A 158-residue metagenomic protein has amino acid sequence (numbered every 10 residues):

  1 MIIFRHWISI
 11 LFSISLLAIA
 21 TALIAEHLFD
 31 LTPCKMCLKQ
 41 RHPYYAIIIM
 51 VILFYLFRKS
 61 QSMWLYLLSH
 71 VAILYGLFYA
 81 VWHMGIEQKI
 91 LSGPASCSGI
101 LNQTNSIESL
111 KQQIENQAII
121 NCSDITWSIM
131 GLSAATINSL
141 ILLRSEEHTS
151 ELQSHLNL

Functional and structural regions predicted by a protein language model:
I2-S13, L53, F57-L77, S150: Interfacial segments of alpha-helical transmembrane regions
S13-S15, I19-T32, F54, E87: Immediate flanking context of iron-sulfur cluster ligation sites
I14-T21, I47-M50, A72-W82, R144-S145: Membrane-embedded alpha-helical transmembrane segments of multi-pass integral membrane proteins
T21-E26, Y75-I90, E108: C-terminal TM-helix exit segments that contain a strictly Trp-centered aromatic cap at the helix terminus
L31-H42, A95-S98: Non-cytosolic membrane-interface motifs at loop->transmembrane helix junctions
M36-A46, L110, I129-L143: Membrane-interface loop-to-helix entry segments
Q88-S133: Extracytosolic (periplasmic/ER-lumenal) interhelical loops and adjacent juxtamembrane/interface segments of multi-pass
H148-L158: Single conserved hydrophobic/aromatic residue that forms the stacking wall/gate of nucleotide- or nucleobase-binding
